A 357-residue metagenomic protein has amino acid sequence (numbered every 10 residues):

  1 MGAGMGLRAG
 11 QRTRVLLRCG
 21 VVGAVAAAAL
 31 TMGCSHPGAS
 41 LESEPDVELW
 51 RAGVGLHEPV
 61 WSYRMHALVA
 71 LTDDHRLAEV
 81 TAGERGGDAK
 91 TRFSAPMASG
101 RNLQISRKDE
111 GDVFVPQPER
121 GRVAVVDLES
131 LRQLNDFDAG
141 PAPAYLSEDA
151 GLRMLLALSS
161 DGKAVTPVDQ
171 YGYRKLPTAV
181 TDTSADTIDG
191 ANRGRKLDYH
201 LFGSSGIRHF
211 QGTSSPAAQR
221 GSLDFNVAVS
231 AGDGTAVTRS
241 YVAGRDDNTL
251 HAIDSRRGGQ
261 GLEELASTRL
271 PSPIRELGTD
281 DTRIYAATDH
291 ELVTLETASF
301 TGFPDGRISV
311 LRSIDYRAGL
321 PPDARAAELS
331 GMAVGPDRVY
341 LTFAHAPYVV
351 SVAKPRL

Functional and structural regions predicted by a protein language model:
M1-G38: Secretory targeting and sorting signals
L30-L357: Predominantly soluble domains enriched in secretory-pathway, periplasmic, or organellar proteins
